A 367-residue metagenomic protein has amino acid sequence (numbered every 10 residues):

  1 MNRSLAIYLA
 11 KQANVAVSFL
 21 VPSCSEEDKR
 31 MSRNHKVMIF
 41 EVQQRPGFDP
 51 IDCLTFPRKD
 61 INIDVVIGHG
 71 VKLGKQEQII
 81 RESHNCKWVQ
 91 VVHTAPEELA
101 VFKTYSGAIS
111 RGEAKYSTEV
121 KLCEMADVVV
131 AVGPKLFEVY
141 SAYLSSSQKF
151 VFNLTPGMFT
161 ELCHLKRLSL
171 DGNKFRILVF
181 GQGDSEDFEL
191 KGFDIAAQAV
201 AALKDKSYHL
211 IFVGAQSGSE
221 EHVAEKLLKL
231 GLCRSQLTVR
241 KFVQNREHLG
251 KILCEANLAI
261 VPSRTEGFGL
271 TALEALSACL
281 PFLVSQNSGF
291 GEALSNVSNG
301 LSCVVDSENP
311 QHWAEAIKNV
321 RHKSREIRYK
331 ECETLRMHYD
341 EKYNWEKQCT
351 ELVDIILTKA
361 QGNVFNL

Functional and structural regions predicted by a protein language model:
R3-C53, P57-R58, L136, A215-E221: N-terminal strand-loop element at the rim of the active site of nucleotide-sugar-dependent glycosyltransferases
G68-L73, V92: Short His-centered aromatic/hydrophobic patch
P96, A108-V129: Membrane-proximal helix-turn-helix segments that form the acceptor-binding/catalytic region of lipid-linked
S169-A201, I211: Conserved donor-binding/catalytic core segment of Leloir-type glycosyltransferases
G214, H222-E247: Nucleotide-activated donor-binding/catalytic signature segment of Leloir-type glycosyltransferases, i.e., the conserved
R264: Aromatic "clamp/platform" in nucleotide-sugar-dependent glycosyltransferases that forms part of the donor/acceptor
P281-S285: Short hydrophobic beta-strand element within catalytic cores of glycosyltransferases and related nucleotide-activated
E292-N319: Change "using UDP/GDP/dTDP sugars" to "using nucleotide sugars
